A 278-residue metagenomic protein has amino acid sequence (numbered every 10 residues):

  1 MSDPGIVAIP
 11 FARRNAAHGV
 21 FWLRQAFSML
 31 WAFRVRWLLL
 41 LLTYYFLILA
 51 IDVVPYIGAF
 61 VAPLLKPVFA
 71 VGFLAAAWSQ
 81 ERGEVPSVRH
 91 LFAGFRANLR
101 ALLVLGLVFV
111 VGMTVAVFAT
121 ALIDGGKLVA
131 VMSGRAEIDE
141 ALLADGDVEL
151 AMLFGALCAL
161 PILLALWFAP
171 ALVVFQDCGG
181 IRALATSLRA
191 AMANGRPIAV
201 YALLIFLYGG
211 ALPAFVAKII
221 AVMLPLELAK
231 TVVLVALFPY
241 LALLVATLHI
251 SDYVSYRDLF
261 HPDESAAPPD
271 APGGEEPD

Functional and structural regions predicted by a protein language model:
M1-D278: Hydrophobic alpha-helical membrane segments
